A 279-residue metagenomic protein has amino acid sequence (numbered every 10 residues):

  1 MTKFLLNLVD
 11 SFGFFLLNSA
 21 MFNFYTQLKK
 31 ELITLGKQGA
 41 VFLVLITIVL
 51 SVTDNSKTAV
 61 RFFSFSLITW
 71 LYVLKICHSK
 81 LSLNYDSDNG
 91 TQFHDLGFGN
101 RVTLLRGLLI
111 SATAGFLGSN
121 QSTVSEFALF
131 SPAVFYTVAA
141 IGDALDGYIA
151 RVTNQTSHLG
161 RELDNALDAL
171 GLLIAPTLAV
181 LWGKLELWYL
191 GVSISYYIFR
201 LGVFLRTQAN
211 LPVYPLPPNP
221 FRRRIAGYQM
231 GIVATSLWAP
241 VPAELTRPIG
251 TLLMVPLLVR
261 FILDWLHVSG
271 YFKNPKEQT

Functional and structural regions predicted by a protein language model:
T2-N100, N165-T279: A feature for the membrane-embedded catalytic helix bundles of lipid/isoprenoid biosynthetic enzymes
A59-K75, R101, L108-T156, E244-V259: Membrane-embedded alpha-helical segments that form the functional core of polytopic membrane enzymes, especially those
G90, P132, G147, G160 (+1 more regions): Short, flexible coil/linker segments at or flanking structured domains
L108, I141-I149, E162, A166 (+3 more regions): Active-site His/Glu-centered metal-binding helix of metallohydrolases
R151-R161, V213-P218: Cytosolic-biased juxtamembrane loops and peripheral soluble domains of multi-pass membrane proteins
